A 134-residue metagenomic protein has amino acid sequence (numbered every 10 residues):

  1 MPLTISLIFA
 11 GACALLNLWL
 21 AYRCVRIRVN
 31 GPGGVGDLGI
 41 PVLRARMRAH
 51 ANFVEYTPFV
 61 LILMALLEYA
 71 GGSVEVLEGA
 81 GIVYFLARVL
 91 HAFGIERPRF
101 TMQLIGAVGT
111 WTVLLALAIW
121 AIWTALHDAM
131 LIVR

Functional and structural regions predicted by a protein language model:
M1-T4, V42, R46-N52, G72-E75 (+1 more regions): Juxtamembrane loop-transmembrane helix junctions in multi-pass integral membrane proteins, especially the extracellular
P2-W19: Alpha-helical transmembrane segments
F9-A12, M47-H50, A80-V83, G106-G109 (+1 more regions): Physicochemical signature of membrane-embedded alpha-helices that form the seven-helix bundle of GPCRs, emphasizing
Y22-R48: Cytosolic, membrane-interface loops and tails of multi-pass inner-membrane proteins
N52-M64, L114: Core segments of transmembrane alpha-helices that mediate helix-helix packing or line hydrophobic substrate/ligand
L63-L86: Short alpha-helical packing/oligomerization segments
L90-A116: Interfacial loop-to-transmembrane junctions
I119-R134: Juxtamembrane boundary at the C-terminal end of a transmembrane helix
